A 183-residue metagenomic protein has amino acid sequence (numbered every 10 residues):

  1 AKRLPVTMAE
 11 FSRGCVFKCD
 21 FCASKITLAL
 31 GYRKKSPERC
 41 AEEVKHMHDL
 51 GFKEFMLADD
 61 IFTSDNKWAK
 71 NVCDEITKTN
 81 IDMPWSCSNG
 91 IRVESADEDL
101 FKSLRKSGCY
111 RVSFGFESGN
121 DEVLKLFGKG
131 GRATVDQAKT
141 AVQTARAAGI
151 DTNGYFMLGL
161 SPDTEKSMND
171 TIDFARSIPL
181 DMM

Functional and structural regions predicted by a protein language model:
A1-Y155, D173: Radical SAM [4Fe-4S] cluster-binding motif and immediate context
L100, S161-S177: Catalytic cores of alpha/beta
L158: Short glycine/proline-centered loop/turn elements that form peptide/ligand docking sites
M183: Gly/Pro- and small hydrophobic-enriched strand-loop and loop-to-helix capping segments that sit at the rims
